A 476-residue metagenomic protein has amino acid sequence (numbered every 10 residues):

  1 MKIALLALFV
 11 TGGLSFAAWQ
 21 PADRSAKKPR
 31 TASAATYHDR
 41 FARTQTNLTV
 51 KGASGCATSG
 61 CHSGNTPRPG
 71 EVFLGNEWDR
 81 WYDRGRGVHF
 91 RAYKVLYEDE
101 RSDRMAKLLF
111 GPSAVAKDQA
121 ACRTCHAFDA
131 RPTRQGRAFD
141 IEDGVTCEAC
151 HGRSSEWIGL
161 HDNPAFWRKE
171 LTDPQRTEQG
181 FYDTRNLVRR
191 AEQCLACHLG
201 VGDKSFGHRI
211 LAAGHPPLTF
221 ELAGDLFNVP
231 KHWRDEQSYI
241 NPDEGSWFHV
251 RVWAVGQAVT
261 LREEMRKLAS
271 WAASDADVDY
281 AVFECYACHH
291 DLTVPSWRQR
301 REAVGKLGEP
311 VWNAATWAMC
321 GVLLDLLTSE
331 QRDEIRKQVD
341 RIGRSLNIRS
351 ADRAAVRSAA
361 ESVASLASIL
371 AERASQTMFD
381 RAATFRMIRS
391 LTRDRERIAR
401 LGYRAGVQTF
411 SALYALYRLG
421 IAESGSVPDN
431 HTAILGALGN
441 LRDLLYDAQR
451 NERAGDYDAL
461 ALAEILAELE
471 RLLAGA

Functional and structural regions predicted by a protein language model:
K2-A18: Sec-dependent N-terminal signal peptides
L14-K28: Polybasic, low-complexity, intrinsically disordered segments
S15-W19, A34, V50: Boundary at the C-terminal end of the N-terminal hydrophobic targeting segment
R24, K28-T44, G64-L109, R134-V145 (+2 more regions): Primarily the internal scaffold of c-type cytochrome electron-transfer domains, especially repeated/multiheme c-type
T49-A57, A116-D118, D143, L187-A191 (+1 more regions): Short metal-coordination and nucleic-acid-contact micro-motifs, chiefly zinc-binding Cys/His arrays
C61: Hydrophobic adenine-recognition pocket in adenosine-nucleotide-binding enzymes
A106-E148, E423-S426: Post-signal peptide N-terminal segment of secreted/secretory-pathway proteins
R393-A476: A cross-kingdom marker for long, charged
